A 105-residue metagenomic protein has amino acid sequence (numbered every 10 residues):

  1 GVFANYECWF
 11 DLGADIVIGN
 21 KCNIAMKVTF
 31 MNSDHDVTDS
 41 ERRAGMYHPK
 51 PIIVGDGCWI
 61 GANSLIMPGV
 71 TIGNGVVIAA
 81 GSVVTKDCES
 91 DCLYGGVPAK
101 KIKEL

Functional and structural regions predicted by a protein language model:
G1-V70, V97-P98, L105: Flexible, glycine/small-residue-enriched loop-and-beta-strand segment within the central core of proteins
N23, W59, V77, V83 (+1 more regions): Short-chain dehydrogenase/reductase
H35, G73, S90-D91: Short conserved catalytic/interaction loops centered on acidic-Pro-aromatic/His motifs
A62-V77, S82-K86: Beta-rich strand-turn-strand
K86, K101-E104: A short beta-to-alpha transition loop/helix N-cap that caps and shapes the active-site region
C88-S90, G95-P98: Acidic, glycine-centered active-site loop in nucleotide-sugar glycosyltransferases
